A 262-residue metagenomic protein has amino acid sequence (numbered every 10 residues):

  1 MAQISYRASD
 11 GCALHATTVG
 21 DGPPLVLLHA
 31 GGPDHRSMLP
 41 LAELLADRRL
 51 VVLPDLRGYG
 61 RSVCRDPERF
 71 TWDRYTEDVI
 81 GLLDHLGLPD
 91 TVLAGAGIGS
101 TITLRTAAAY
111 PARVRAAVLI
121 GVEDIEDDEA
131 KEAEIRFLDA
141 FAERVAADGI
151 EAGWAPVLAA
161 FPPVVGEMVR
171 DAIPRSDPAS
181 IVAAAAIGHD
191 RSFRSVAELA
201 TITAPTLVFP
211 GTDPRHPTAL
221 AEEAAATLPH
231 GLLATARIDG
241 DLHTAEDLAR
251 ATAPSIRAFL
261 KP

Functional and structural regions predicted by a protein language model:
C12-V63: Conserved HGGG/HGGXW glycine-rich cap/lid loop of the alpha/beta-hydrolase fold
V52-V92: Active-site loop/oxyanion-hole signature of alpha/beta-hydrolase fold enzymes
L93-G95, I120: Short beta-strand immediately N-terminal to the catalytic nucleophile in serine-hydrolase-like folds
T101-V145: Flexible "cap/lid" loop of the alpha/beta hydrolase fold
E129-E132, A146-F193, E198: Conserved alpha/beta-hydrolase catalytic His-Asp/Glu region
I202, V208-P210: Short beta-strand/loop motif that positions the catalytic acidic residue of the alpha/beta-hydrolase fold
R215-L220: Conserved alpha/beta-hydrolase "acid-adjacent" motif
G231-P262: Catalytic active-site module of serine/aspartate enzymes centered on a nucleophile-bearing elbow/loop
